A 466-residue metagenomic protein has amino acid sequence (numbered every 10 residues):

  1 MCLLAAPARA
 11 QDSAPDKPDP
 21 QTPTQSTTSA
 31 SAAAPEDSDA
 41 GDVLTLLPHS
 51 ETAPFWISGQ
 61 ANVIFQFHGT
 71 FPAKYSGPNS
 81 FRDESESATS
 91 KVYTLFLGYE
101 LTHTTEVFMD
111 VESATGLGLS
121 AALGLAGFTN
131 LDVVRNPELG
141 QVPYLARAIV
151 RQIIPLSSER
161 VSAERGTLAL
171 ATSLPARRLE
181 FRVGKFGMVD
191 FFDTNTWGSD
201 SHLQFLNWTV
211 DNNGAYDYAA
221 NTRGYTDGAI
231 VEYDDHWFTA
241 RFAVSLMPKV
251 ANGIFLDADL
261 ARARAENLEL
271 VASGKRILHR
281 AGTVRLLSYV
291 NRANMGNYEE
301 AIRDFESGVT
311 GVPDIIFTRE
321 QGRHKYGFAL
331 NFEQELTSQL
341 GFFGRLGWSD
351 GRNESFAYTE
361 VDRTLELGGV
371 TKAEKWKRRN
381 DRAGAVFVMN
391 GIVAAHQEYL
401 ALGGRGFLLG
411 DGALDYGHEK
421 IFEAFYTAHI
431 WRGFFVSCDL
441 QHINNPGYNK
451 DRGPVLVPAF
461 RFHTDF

Functional and structural regions predicted by a protein language model:
A8-E86, F96, E100-T102, E106 (+2 more regions): N-terminal periplasmic/intermembrane-space "pro-region" immediately following the signal or transit peptide
T45-I57, G69-T70, Y99, H103-V107 (+7 more regions): Short loop/turn motifs that connect adjacent beta-strands in outer-membrane beta-barrel proteins
A53, S87-Y93, Q141-A146, R223-D227 (+6 more regions): Residues that define the transmembrane beta-barrel architecture of outer-membrane proteins
A61-F67, M109-S113, F181-K185, F242-L246 (+7 more regions): Transmembrane beta-barrel strands of outer-membrane/channel proteins
Y99-L101, V111, Q152-I154, K185 (+7 more regions): Residue-level signature of outer-membrane beta-barrel architecture
L123-R147, S157-A265, E269, D314 (+1 more regions): Surface-exposed coil loops of outer-membrane beta-barrel proteins
A146-E159, P454-F466: Outer-membrane beta-barrel "beta-signal"
V271, L287-G322, F343, D350 (+2 more regions): Outer membrane beta-barrel transmembrane domains
